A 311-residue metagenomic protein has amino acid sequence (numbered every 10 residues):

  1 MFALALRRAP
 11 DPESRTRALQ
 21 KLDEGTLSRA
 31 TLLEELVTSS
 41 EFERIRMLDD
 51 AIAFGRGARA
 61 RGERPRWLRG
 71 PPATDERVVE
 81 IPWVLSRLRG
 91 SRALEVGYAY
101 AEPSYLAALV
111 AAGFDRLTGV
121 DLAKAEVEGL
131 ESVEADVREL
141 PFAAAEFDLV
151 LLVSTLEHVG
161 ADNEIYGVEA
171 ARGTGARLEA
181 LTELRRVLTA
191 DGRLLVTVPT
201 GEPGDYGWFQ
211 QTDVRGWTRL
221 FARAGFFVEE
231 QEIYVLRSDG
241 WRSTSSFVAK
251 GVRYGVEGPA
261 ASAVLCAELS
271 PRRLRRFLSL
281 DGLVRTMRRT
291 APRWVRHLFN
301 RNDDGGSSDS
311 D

Functional and structural regions predicted by a protein language model:
M1-R46: Substrate/cofactor-recognition hotspot
R46-L88: Class I SAM-dependent methyltransferase Rossmann-like catalytic core, especially the SAM/SAH-binding loop
L94-E139: Class I SAM-dependent methyltransferase SAM/SAH-binding core
R138-L151: A short acidic, Gly/Pro-enriched loop at the edge of an enzyme's catalytic core that lines a small-molecule cofactor
L149-T174: A short SAM/SAH-binding and catalytic strip from SAM-dependent methyltransferases
E169-R193: A short glycine-rich, Lys/Arg-flanked "PGG" loop and its adjoining helix->strand segment in the class I
V196-V198: Acidic carboxylate diad motif detector
F209-E232: Short alpha-helix
